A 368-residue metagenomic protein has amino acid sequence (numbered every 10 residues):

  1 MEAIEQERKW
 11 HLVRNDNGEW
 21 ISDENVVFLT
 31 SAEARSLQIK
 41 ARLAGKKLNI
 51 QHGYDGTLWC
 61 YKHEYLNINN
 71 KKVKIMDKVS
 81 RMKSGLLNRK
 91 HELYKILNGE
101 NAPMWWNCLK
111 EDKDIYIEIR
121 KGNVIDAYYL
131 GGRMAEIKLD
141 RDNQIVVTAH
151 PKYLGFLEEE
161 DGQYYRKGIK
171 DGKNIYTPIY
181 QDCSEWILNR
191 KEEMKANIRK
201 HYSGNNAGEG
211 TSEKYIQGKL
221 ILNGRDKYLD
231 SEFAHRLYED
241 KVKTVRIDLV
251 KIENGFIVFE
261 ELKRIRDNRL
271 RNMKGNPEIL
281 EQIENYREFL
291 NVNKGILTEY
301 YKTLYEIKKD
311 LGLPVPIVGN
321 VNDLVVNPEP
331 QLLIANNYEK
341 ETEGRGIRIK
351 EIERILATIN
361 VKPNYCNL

Functional and structural regions predicted by a protein language model:
Q6-W20, Y61: Short aromatic-glycine-(Arg/Gly/Cys) micro-motifs in beta-strand/loop hairpins
N17-G18, G56-T57, R133, F256: Short acidic/polar mixed-charge low-complexity motifs
W20-S31: A short, exposed loop/beta-hairpin motif centered on an aromatic-Gly-Thr core
A34: Short amphipathic alpha-helices within nucleic acid-binding modules
K46-L66: Short, mixed-charge low-complexity intrinsically disordered segments
L66, N70-L368: Charged, terminal alpha-helix-loop-beta segments that serve as non-catalytic nucleic-acid engagement and/or assembly
